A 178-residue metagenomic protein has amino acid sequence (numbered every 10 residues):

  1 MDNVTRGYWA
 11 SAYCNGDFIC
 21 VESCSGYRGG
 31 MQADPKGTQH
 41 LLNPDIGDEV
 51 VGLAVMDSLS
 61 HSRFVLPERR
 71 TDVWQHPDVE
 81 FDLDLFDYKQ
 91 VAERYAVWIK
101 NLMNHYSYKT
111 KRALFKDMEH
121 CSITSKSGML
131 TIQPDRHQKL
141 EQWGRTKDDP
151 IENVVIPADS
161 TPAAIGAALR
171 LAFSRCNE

Functional and structural regions predicted by a protein language model:
V4-L53, S125-A167, L171: Intrinsically disordered, low-complexity regulatory segments enriched in Ser/Thr/Pro and charged residues
R28-F86: Acidic (E/D-rich), amphipathic helical modules within compact regulatory domains
R63-S122: Negatively charged, low-complexity tracts enriched in Asp/Glu with abundant Ser/Thr
N177-E178: Eukaryotic scaffold repeat domains enriched in small/polar residues
